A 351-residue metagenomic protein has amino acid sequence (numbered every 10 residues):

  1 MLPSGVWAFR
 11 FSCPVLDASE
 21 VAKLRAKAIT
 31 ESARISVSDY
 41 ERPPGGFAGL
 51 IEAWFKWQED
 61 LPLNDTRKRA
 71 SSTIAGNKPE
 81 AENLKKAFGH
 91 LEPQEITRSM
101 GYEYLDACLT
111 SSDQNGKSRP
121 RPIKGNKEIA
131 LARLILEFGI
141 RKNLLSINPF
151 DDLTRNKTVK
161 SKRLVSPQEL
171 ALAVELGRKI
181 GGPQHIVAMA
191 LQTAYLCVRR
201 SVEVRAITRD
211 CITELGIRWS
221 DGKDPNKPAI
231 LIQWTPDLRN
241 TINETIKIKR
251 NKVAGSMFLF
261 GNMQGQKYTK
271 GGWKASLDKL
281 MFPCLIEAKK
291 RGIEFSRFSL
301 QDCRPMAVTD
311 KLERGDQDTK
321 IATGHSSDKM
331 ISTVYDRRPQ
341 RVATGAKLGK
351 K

Functional and structural regions predicted by a protein language model:
L2-E95, S99-Y102: N-terminal DNA-binding module of tyrosine recombinases/phage integrases
A28, K78-K85, I129-I140, L191-V198 (+1 more regions): Short, amphipathic alpha-helical segments that act as regulatory/interfacial helices in nucleotide-processing proteins
I96, I186-V187, R291-R314, M330: Short basic/aromatic active-site micro-motif
S118, P122, N126-E128, R141 (+4 more regions): Basic, Lys/Arg- and aromatic-enriched nucleic-acid-binding interface segment
R141, Q192, L196, V202-E203 (+3 more regions): C-terminal catalytic core of tyrosine-transesterase DNA break-rejoin enzymes
L164, D221-P225, D316, T323-L348: Catalytic-site neighborhood detector that most strongly recognizes the C-terminal catalytic loop/helix of tyrosine
R199, A206-I248: Conserved tyrosine-mediated DNA breakage-rejoining catalytic core shared by Y-recombinases
T235-E294, A307: Active-site/catalytic core of tyrosine-dependent DNA strand-transfer enzymes
